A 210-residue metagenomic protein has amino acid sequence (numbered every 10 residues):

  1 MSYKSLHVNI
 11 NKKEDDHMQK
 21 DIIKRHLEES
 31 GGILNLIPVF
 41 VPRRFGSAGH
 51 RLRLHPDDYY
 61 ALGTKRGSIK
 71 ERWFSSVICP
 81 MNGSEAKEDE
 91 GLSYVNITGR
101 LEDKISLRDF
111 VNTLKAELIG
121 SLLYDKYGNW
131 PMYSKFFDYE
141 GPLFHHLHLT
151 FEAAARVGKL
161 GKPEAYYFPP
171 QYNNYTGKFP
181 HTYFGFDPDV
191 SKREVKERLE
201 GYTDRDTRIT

Functional and structural regions predicted by a protein language model:
S2-E197, T203-D204: Transition-metal
D206-T210: Contiguous mid-protein beta-loop-alpha structural module that forms a pocket-lining wall or clamp of enzyme active
